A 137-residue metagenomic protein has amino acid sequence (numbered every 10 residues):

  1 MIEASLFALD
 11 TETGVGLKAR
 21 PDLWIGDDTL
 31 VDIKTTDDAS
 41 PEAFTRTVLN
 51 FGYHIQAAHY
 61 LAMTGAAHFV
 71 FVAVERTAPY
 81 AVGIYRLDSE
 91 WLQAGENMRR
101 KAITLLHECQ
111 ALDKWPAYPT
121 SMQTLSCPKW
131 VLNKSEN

Functional and structural regions predicted by a protein language model:
M1-D28: Active-site metal-binding core of divalent-cation-utilizing nuclease and nuclease-like domains
I2, L30, F69-F71: Conserved beta-strand scaffold positions in the cores of enzyme catalytic domains, especially in NTP/NDP-utilizing
A4-A8, K34-T35, A73: Short, structured patches in soluble enzyme cores that scaffold and shape functional sites
A19-R46, Y60: Conserved catalytic cores of phosphodiester-cleaving nucleases, focusing on short active-site segments
R46-L49, H54, H59-N137: Metal-dependent nuclease catalytic regions and adjoining charged, substrate-binding loops involved in nucleic-acid end
